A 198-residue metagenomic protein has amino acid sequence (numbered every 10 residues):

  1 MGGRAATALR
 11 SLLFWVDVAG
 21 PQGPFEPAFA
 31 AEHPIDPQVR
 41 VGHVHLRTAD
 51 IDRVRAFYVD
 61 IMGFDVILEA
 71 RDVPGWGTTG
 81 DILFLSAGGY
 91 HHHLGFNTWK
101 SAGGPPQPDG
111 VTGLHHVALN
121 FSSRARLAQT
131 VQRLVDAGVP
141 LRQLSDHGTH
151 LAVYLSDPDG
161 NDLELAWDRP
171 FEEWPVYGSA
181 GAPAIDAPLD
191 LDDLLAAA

Functional and structural regions predicted by a protein language model:
M1-I35, F84, V131-A198: Vicinal oxygen chelate
A30-H33, A102-Q107: Short beta-strand/turn micro-motifs at beta-sheet edges
I35-V39, H45-T98: Core segments of cupin and vicinal oxygen chelate
R40-A49, P105-R133, L151-P158: Vicinal oxygen chelate
A56, D60, A128-Q132, D136: Replace "anionic and nucleotidyl ligands
Y90-G95, G104, D159-L163: Short, charged/polar, Gly/Pro-enriched secondary-structure boundary elements
N97-S101, D168: Acetyl-CoA-dependent GNAT
